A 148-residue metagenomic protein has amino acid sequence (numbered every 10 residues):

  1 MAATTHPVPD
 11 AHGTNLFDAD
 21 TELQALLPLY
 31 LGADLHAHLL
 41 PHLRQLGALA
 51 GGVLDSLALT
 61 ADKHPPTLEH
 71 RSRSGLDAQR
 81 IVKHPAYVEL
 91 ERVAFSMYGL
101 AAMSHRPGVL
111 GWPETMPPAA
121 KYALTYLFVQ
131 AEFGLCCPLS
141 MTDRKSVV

Functional and structural regions predicted by a protein language model:
M1-T115, F133: Extended, charge-enriched "interface" segments that sit outside catalytic cores
Y98-G99, Y122-L124: Generic structural motif recognizing short loop/turn segments at the entrances and edges of beta-strands
P107-L110, L124-F133, D143: Glycine- and acidic
M116-Y122, L135-D143: Conserved structured core elements
S146-V148: Conserved small/polar residues in nucleotide/adenosyl-binding loops
